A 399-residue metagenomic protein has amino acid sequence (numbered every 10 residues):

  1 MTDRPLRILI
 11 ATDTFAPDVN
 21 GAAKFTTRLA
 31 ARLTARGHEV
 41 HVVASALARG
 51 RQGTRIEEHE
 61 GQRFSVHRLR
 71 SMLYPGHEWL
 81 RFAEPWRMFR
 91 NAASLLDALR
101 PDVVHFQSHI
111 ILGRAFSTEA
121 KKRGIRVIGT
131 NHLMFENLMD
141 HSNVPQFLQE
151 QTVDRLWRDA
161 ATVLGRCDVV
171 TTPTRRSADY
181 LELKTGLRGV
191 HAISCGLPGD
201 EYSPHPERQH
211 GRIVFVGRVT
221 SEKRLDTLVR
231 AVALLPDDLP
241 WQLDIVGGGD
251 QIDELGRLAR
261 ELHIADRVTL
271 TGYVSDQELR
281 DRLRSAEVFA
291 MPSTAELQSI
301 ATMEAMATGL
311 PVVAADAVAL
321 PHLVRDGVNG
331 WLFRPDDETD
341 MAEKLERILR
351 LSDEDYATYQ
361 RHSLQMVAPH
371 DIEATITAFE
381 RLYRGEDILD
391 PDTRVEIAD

Functional and structural regions predicted by a protein language model:
M1-R68, A374, P391, V395-D399: N-terminal subdomain of nucleotide-sugar transferases
A46, R176, G196: Carbohydrate-associated surface elements
L164, Y273-V274, D281-A286: Short alpha-helical donor nucleotide-sugar binding micro-motif in glycosyltransferases
V216, L225, V229-L270, Q277-E278: A conserved nucleotide-sugar
T294: Aromatic "clamp/platform" in nucleotide-sugar-dependent glycosyltransferases that forms part of the donor/acceptor
P311-A314: Short hydrophobic beta-strand element within catalytic cores of glycosyltransferases and related nucleotide-activated
D326-G327, W331-E338, R347-D353: Conserved acidic donor-binding segment of nucleotide-sugar-dependent glycosyltransferases
E354-P369: A short, well-ordered alpha-helix in the C-terminal region of glycosyltransferases
